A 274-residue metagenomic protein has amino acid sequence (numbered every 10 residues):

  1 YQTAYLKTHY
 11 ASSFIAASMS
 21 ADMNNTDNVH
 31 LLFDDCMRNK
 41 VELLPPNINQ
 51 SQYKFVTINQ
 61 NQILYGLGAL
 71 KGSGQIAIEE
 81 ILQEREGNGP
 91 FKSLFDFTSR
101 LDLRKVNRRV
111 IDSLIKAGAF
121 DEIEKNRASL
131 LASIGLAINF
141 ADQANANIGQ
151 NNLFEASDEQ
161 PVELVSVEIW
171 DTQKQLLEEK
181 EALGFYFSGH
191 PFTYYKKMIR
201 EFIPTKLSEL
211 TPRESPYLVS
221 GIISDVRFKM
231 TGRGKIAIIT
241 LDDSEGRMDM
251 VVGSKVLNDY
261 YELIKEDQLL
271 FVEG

Functional and structural regions predicted by a protein language model:
Y1-G274: Noncatalytic, beta-rich nucleic-acid-contacting surfaces in large DNA/RNA-processing enzymes
